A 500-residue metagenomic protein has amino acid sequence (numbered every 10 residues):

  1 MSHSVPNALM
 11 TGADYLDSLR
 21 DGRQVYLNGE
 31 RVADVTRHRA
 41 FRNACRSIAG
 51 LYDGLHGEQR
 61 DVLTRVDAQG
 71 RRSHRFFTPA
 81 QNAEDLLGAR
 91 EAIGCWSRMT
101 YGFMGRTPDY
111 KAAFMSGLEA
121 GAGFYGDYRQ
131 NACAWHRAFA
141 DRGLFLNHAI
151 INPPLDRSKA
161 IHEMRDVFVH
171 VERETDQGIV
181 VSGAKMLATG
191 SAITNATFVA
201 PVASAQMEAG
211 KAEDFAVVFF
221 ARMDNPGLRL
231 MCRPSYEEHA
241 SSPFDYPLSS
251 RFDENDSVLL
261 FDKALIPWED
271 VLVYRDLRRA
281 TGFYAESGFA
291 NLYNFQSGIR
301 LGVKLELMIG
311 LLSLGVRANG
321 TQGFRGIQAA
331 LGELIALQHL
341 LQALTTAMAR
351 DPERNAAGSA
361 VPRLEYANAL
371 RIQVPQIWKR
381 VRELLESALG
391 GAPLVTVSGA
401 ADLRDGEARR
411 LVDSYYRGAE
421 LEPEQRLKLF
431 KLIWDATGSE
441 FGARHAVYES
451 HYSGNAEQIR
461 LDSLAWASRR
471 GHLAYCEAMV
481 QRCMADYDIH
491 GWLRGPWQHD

Functional and structural regions predicted by a protein language model:
H3-Y52: N-terminal-proximal low-complexity accessory segments that begin disordered and transition into the first
R42, R46, R137-A140, V180 (+5 more regions): Generic structural signal for well-ordered, non-transmembrane alpha-helical segments in soluble/cytosolic regions
D53-L146, A196: Internal helix-loop-helix
H148, N152-S297, W466-D500: FAD-binding core of flavoproteins
I151, R317, A343-R350, K379-E386 (+1 more regions): Charged/polar positions within long, soluble alpha-helices
Q296-R354: Extended amphipathic alpha-helical segments enriched in small hydrophobics
G326-G332, A360-N368: Short, charged, amphipathic alpha-helical segments
E365-H499: Alpha-helix capping/hinge segments and adjacent helical runs
